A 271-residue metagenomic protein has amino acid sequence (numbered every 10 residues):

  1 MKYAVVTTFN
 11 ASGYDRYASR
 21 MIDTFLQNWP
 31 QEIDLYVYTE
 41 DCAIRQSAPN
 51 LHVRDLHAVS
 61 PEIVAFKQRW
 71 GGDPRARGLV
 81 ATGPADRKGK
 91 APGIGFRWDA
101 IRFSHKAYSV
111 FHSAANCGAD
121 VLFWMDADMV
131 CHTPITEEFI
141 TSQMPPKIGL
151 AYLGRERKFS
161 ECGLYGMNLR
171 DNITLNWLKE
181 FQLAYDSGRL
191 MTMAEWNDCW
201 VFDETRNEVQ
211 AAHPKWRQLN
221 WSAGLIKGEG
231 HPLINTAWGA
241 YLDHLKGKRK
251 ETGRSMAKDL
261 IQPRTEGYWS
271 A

Functional and structural regions predicted by a protein language model:
M1-P92, A115-A119, L169, L242-T252 (+1 more regions): N-terminal anchoring/stem segment of glycosyltransferases
R16-S19, S104-Y108, W196-E204: A structural signal for well-ordered alpha-helical segments within the folded catalytic domains of diverse enzymes
N28, H112, N116, E204-A212: Active-site catalytic microenvironments for nucleophilic, acid-base chemistry
Y36-Y38, L122-D126, L150-Y152, P214-N220: A structural signal for short, well-ordered beta-strand segments and their strand-loop junctions that often border
G95: Short acidic-hydrophobic catalytic motif
W98, R102-A151: GT-A fold catalytic core of metal-dependent nucleotide-sugar glycosyltransferases, centered on the diacidic
H132-C199: Conserved catalytic core of nucleotide-sugar-dependent glycosyltransferases
D171-S270: Catalytic core and acceptor-binding pocket of nucleotide-sugar-dependent glycosyltransferases
